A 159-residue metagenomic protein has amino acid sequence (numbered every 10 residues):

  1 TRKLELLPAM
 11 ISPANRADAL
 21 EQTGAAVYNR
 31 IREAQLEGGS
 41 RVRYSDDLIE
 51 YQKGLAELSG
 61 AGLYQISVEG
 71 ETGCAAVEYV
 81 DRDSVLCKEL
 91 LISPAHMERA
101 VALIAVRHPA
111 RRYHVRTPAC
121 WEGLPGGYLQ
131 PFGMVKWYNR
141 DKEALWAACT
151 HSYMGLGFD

Functional and structural regions predicted by a protein language model:
T1-E89, P94-A95: Amide-forming acyltransferase catalytic core, primarily the GNAT-like/NAT-type and related acyltransferase folds
T1-P13, E89-E98, A102-D159: Active-site/acyl-donor-binding loops of N-acyltransferases
